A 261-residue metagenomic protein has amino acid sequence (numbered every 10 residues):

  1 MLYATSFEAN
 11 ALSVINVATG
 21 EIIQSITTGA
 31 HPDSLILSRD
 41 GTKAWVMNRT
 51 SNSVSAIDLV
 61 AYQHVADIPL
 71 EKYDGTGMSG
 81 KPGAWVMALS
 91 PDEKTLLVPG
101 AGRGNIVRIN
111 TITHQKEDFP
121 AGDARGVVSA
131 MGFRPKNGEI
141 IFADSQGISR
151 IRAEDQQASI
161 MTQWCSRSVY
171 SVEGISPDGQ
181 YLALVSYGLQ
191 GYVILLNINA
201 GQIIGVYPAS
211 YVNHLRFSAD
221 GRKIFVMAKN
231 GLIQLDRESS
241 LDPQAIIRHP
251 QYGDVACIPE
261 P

Functional and structural regions predicted by a protein language model:
M1-P261: Predominantly soluble domains enriched in secretory-pathway, periplasmic, or organellar proteins
